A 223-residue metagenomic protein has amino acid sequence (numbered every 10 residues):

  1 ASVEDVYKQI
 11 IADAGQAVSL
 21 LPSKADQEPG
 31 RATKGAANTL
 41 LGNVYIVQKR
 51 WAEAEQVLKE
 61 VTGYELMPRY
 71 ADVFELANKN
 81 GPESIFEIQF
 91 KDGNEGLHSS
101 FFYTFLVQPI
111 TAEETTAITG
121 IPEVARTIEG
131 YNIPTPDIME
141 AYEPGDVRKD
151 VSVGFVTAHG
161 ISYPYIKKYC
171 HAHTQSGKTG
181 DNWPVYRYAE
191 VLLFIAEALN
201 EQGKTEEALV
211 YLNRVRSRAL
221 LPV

Functional and structural regions predicted by a protein language model:
A1: N-terminal cofactor/phosphate-binding cores enriched in small/glycine residues, especially glycine-rich loops such as
E4, G63-E201: Elongated scaffold/linker segments in the mid-to-C-terminal portions of large proteins
Y7-T116, K204-L220: Aromatic-residue-lined binding/catalytic grooves and analogous aromatic/hydrophobic interfacial grooves in multimeric
